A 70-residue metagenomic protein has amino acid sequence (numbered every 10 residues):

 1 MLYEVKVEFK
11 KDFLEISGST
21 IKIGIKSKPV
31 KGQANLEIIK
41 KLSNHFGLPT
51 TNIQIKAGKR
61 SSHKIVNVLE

Functional and structural regions predicted by a protein language model:
M1-K40, L48-T50, Q54-E70: Contiguous, often N-terminal, cationic amphipathic patches that form binding interfaces
S43: The alpha-helix within a helix-turn-helix
